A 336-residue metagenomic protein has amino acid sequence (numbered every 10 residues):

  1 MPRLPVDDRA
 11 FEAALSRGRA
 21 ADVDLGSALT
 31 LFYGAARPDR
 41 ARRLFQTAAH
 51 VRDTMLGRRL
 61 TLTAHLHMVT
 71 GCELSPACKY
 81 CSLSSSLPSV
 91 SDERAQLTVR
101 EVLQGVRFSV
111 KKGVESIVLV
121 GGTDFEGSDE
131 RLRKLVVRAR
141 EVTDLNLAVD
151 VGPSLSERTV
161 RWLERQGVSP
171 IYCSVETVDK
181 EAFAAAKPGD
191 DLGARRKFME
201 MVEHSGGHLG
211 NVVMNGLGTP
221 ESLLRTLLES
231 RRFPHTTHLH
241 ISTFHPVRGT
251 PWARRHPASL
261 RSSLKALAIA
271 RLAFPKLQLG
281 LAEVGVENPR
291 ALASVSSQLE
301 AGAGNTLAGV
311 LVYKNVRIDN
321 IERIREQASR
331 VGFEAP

Functional and structural regions predicted by a protein language model:
M1-A36, R231-P336: Auxiliary Fe-S-binding modules of radical SAM enzymes
M1-K79: Flexible, acidic/Gly-rich N-terminal and inter-domain linker regions that tether and position cofactor-handling modules
L29-Y33, T63-L66, V90, I117-D129 (+3 more regions): Glycine-rich, proline-tolerant flexible connector loops at the mouths of alpha/beta enzymes
T54-K111: Active-site cofactor/substrate anionic-group-binding motifs, chiefly glycine- and Lys/Arg-rich phosphate-binding loops
V69-T70, A95, T123-S128, S154-L155 (+7 more regions): Short, small-residue-enriched loops and turns at beta-alpha junctions that line or gate enzyme active sites
S85-V102, S109-E130, V136, R140-M199 (+2 more regions): Core AdoMet radical
V99-V106, L155-W162, E221-L228, P289-S296: Short, acidic/polar
R158-Y172, T177-A282, G304-V312: C-terminal scaffold of the Radical SAM
